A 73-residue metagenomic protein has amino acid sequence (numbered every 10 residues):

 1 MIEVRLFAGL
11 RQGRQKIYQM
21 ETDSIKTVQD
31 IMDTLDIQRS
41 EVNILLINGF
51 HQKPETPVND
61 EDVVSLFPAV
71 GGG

Functional and structural regions predicted by a protein language model:
M1-G72: Ubiquitin-like/PB1-type beta-grasp interaction modules and other compact soluble beta-rich domains
